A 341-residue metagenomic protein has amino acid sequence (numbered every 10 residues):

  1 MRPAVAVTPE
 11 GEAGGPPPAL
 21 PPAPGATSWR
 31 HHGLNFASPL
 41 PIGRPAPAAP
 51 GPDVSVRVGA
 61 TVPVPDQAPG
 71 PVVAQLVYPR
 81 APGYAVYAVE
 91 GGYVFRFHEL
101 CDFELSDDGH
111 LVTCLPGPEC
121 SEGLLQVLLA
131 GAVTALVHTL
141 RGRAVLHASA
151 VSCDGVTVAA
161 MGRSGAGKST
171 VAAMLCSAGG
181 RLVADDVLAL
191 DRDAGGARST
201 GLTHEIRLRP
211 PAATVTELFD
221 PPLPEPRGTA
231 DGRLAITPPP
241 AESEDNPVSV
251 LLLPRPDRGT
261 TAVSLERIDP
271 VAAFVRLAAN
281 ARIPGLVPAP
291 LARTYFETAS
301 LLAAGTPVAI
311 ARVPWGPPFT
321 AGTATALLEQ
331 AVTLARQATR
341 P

Functional and structural regions predicted by a protein language model:
R2-C120, L328-P341: Long, basic/Gly/Ser/Thr-rich N-terminal segments that mediate initial subcellular attachment or targeting
R2-P47, C153-R163, S177-P341: Glycine-rich, often acidic-flanked micro-motifs that create phosphate/phosphodiester-binding or positioning elements
V62-D66, E99-L105, C120-L124, I206-P210 (+2 more regions): Short, surface-exposed beta-strand/loop "edge" segments at domain boundaries and coil↔beta transitions
V86, F103, A150-V151, L188-L190: A structural signal for short hydrophobic beta-strand segments in well-ordered beta-sheet cores
A88, Q126-V127, A292: Generic structural signal for well-ordered secondary structure
R96-V156: Extreme N-terminal, non-catalytic leader segments that precede Walker-type/kinase nucleotide-binding cores
K168: Conserved lysine of the Walker
V171-A172: Post-Walker A alpha-helix
